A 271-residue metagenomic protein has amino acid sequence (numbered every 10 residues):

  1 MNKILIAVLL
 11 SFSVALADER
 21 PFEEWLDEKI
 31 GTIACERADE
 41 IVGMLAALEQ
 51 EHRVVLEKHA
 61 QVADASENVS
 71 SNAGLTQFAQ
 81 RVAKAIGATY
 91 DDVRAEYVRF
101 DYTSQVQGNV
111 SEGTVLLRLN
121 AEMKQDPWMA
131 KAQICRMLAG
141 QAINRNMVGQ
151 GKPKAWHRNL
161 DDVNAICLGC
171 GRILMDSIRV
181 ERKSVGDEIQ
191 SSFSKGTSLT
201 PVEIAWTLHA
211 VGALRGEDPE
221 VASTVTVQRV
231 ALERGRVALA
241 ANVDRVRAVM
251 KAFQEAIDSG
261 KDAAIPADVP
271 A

Functional and structural regions predicted by a protein language model:
I4-F12: Sec-dependent N-terminal signal peptides
A15-A17: Boundary at the C-terminal end of the N-terminal hydrophobic targeting segment
R20-G31, C35, D39, I189-A271: Pan-zinc metallopeptidase signature
G43-E112, E122-W128: Auxiliary, metal-adjacent structural segments of Zn-dependent hydrolase domains
L117-I134, K152, W156: Short pre-active-site segment immediately N-terminal to the catalytic Zn-binding motif
W128-V148: Active-site recognition of the HExxH zinc-binding catalytic motif
P153-E188: Post-HExxH zinc-binding segment in Zn-dependent metallohydrolases
